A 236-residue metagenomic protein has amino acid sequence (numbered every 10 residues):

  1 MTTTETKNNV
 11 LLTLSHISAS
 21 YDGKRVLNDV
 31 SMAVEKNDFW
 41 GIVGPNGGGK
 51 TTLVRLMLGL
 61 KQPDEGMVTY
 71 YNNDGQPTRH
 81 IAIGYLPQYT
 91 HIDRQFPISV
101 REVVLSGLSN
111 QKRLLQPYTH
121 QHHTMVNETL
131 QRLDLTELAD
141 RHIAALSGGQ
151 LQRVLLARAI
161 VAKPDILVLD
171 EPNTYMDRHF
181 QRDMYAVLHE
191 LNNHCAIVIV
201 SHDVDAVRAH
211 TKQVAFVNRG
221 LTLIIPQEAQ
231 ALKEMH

Functional and structural regions predicted by a protein language model:
L12, L27-D29, A139: Conserved structural motif at the start of ABC-family nucleotide-binding domains
L58: Helix-to-loop junction immediately C-terminal to a conserved catalytic motif
G66-I83: Conserved ABC transporter NBD signature motif
T119-L138: Conserved ABC ATPase "signature" region
H142-L146, Q150: Conserved ABC ATPase signature
L167-E171: Catalytic Walker B motif of ABC-type/P-loop ATPase nucleotide-binding domains
R208-A209, F216-H236: Conserved beta-strand-loop-alpha-helix hinge in the C-terminal portion of ABC ATPase nucleotide-binding domains
